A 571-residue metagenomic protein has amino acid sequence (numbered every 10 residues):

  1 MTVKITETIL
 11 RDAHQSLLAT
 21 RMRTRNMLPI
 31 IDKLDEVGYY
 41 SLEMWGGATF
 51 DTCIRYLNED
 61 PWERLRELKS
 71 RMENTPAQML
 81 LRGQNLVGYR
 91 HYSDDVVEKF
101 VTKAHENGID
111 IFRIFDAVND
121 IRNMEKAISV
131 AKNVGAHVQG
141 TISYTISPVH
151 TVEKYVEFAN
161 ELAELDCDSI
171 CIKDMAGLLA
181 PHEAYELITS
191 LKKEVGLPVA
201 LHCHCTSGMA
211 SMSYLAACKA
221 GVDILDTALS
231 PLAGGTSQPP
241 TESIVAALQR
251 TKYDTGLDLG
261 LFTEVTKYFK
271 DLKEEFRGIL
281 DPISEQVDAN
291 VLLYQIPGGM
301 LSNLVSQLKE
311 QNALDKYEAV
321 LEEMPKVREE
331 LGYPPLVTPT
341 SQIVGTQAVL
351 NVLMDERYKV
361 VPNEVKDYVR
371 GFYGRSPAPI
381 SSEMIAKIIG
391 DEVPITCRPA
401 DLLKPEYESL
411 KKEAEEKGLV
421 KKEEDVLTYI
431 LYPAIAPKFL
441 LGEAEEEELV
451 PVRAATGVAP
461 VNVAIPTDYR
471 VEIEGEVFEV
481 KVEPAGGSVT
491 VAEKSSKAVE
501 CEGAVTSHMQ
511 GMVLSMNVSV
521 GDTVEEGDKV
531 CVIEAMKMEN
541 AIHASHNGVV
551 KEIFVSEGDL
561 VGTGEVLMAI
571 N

Functional and structural regions predicted by a protein language model:
M1-L18, L65-S70: N-terminal amphipathic alpha-helix/helix-capping segment at the start of soluble metabolic enzymes
I5-L10, Y40-M44, T75-R82, F112-R113 (+4 more regions): Hydrophobic faces of well-ordered beta-strands that scaffold small-molecule active sites in alpha/beta enzyme cores
A13, I114, I170, G221 (+2 more regions): Conserved, mostly hydrophobic/aromatic
D35-C53, I283, V287-D288, G299-S488: Terminal or standalone catalytic/regulatory effector modules within metabolic enzymes and repeat proteins
G46-F158, G177-A180: Active-site beta->alpha loop and helix N-cap motifs at the rims of alpha/beta catalytic domains
I114, D174, A220-S237: Glycine-rich phosphate-binding active-site loops on the catalytic face of alpha/beta enzymes
E153-F158, S207-V222: Catalytic cores of alpha/beta
S496-N571: Structured functional modules or segments
